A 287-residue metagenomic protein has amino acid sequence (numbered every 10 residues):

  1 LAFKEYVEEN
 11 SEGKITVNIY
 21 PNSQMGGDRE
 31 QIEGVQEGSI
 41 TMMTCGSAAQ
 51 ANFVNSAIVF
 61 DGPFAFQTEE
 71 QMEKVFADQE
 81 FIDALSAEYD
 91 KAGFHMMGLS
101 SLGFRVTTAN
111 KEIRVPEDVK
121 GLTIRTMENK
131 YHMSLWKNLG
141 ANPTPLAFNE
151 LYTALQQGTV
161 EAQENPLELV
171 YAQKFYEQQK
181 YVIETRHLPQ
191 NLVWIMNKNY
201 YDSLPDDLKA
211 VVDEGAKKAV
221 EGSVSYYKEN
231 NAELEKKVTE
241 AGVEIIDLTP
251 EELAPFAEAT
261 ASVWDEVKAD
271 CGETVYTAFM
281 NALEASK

Functional and structural regions predicted by a protein language model:
L1-M72, E80-F81, L85-K287: N-terminal secretory/targeting leader peptides
